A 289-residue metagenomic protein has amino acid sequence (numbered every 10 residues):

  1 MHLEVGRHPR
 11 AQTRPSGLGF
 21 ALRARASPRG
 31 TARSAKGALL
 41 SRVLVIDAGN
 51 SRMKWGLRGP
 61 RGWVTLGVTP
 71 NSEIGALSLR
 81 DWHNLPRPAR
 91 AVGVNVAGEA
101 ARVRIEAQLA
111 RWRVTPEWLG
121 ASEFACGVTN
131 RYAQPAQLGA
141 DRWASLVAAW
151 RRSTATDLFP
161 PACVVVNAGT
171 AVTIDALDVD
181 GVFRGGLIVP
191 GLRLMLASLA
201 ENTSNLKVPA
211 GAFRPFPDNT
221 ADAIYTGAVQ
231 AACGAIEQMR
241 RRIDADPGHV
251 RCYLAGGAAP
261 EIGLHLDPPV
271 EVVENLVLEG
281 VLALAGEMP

Functional and structural regions predicted by a protein language model:
L3, L18, R25-A26, G30-A125: N-terminal glycine/serine-rich phosphate-binding loop of ATP-dependent small-molecule kinases, especially carbohydrate
L40, C126-C163, G280-P289: Conserved phosphate-binding catalytic cores of ATP/NTP-utilizing and phosphoryl-transfer enzymes
L40-W63, A149, F159-F183, L199 (+1 more regions): Gly/Thr-rich phosphate-binding beta-strand-loop-beta motif of the actin/hexokinase/Hsp70
G67, F213-R251, A258-E261, P269-V270: Adenine-nucleotide phosphate-binding core of ATP-dependent small-molecule kinases
L77-R90, S153, M239-V250: Phosphate/pyrophosphate-binding loops at sites that engage ATP/ADP/AMP, CoA/4′-phosphopantetheine, polyphosphate
V92-G98, A168-T170, V250-A259: Glycine-rich beta-strand-to-loop/alpha-helix junction loops that act as flexible
V114-C126, D267-L282: Conserved phosphate-binding/catalytic loops in two-lobed NTP-binding clefts
S145-D157, R184-Y225, Q230, L284-M288: Glycine-rich phosphate-binding loop plus the immediately following alpha-helix
